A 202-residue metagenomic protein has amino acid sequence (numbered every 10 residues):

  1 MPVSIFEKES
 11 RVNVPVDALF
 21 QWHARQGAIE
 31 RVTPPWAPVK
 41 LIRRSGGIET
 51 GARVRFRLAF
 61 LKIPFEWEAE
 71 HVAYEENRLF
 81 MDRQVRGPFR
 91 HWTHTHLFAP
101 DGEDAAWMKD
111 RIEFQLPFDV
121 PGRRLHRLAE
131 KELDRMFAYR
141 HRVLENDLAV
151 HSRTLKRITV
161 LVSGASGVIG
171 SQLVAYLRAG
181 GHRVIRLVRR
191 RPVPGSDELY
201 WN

Functional and structural regions predicted by a protein language model:
M1-E49: Hydrophobic ligand-binding cavity/cleft-lining segments
I5-E7, P64-E68, H91-H94: Short, surface-exposed coil-to-beta transition loops
E30, K40-P88, E103, W107: Glycine-rich portal/gate segments that line the openings of hydrophobic small-molecule binding cavities
V72, L79-D134: Beta-strand/loop substructures that line and gate deep hydrophobic ligand-binding cavities in soluble
E145-I158: A short, basic/flexible loop-to-alpha-helix module at the beginning of a structural domain
T159-G180: N-terminal Rossmann NAD(P)H-binding glycine-rich loop of SDR-like oxidoreductase domains
H182-R189: Conserved glycine-rich Rossmann-like NAD(P)H-binding loop of the short-chain dehydrogenase/reductase
P192-N202: Rossmann-fold cofactor-recognition segment
